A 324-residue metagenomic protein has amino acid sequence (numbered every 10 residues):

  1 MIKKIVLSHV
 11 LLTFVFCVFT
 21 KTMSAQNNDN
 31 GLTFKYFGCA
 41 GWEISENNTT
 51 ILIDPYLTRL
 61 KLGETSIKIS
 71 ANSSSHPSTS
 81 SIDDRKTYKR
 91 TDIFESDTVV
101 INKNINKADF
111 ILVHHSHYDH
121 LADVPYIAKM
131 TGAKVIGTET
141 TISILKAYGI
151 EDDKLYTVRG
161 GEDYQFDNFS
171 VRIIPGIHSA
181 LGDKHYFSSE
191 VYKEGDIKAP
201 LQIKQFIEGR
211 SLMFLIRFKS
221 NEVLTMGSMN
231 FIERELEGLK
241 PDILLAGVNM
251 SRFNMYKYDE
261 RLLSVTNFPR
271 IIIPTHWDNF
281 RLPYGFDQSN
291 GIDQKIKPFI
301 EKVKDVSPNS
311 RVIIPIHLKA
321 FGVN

Functional and structural regions predicted by a protein language model:
M1-Q26: Bacterial Sec-dependent N-terminal signal peptides
D29-L32, S45-I51, D163-R172, R217-V223 (+1 more regions): Beta-strand-turn-beta hairpins that frame and shape the catalytic cleft of phosphate-ester-processing enzymes
T49-L112, H117, A122-P125, L181 (+2 more regions): Pre-active-site segment of Zn-dependent metallo-hydrolases
I53-D54, A108-S116, I136-T138, L224-S228 (+3 more regions): Active-site neighborhood of phospho(di)ester-bond hydrolases with catalytic His/Asp-centered motifs
L60, H117-A122, I142-I144, E162-Y164 (+6 more regions): Active-site environment of divalent metal-dependent phosphoester hydrolases
T98-Y164, F169-F187: Active-site HxH/HxHxD metal-binding segment of metal-dependent hydrolases
K134, G149-D163, L263-N324: Binuclear metal-ion centers of metallo-dependent hydrolases, dominated by the metallo-beta-lactamase
G195-V265: Active-site-proximal loop/helix segments of hydrolase catalytic cores
